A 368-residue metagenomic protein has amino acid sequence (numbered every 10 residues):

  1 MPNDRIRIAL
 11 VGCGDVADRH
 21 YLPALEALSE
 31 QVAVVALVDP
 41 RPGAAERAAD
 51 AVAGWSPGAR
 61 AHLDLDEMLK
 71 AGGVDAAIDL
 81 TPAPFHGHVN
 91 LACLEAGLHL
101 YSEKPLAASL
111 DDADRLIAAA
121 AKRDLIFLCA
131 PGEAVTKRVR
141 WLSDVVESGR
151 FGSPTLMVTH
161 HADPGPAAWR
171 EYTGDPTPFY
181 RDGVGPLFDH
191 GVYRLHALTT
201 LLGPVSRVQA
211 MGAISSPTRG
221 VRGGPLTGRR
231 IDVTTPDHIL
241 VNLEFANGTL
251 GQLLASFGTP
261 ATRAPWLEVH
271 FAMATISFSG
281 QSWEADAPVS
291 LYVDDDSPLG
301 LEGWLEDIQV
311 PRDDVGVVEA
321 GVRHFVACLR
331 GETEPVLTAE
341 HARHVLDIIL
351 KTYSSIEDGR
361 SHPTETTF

Functional and structural regions predicted by a protein language model:
M1-R5, A76-I78, H324-F368: C-terminal helix-rich "cap/oligomerization" subdomain common to oxidoreductases
M1-W55: N-terminal Rossmann-like dinucleotide-binding module
V16, P40-G43, P311-R323: Active-site loop of classical SDR/Rossmann-like NAD(P)-dependent oxidoreductases, centered on the catalytic Tyr-X3-Lys
G58-A119: Beta-loop-alpha module in the N-terminal Rossmann-like domain of NAD(P)-dependent dehydrogenases, especially those
S102, F127-C129, V158, L253 (+1 more regions): Hydrophobic residues in well-ordered beta-strands that form the structural core
R115-G132, G152-M157: Rossmann-fold dehydrogenase core element
E133-D232, G359: Predominantly a Rossmann-like dinucleotide-binding segment in NAD(P)-dependent oxidoreductases
H196-E284, G321-C328, E332: Contiguous beta-strand/loop segments that form the cofactor/metal-binding neighborhood of enzyme cores
